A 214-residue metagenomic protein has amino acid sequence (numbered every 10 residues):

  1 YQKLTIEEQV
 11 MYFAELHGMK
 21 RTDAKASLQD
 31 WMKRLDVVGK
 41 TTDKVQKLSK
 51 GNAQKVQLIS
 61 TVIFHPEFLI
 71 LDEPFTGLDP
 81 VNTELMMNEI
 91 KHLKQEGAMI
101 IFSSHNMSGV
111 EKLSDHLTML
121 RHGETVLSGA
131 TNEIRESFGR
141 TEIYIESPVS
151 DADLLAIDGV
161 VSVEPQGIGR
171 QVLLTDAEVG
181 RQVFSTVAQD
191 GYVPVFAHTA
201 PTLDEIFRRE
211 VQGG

Functional and structural regions predicted by a protein language model:
Y1-F102, M107-R121, L127: ABC transporter nucleotide-binding domains
I6, T131, A200-L203: Structural motif detector for alpha-helix initiation sites
Q9, E15-G18, Q57, T118 (+4 more regions): A generic structural signal for secondary-structure junctions that act as hinges or helix/strand caps at the edges
V10, K25, M32, E84 (+4 more regions): Generic structural signal for individual residues within well-ordered alpha-helical segments across diverse proteins
T42, A53, S128, P148 (+1 more regions): Structural motif corresponding to alpha-helix initiation and N-cap regions
M87-L174: ABC transporter nucleotide-binding domain
R140-G214: Short, charged/small-residue-rich alpha-helical element at the C-terminal edge of ABC transporter nucleotide-binding
